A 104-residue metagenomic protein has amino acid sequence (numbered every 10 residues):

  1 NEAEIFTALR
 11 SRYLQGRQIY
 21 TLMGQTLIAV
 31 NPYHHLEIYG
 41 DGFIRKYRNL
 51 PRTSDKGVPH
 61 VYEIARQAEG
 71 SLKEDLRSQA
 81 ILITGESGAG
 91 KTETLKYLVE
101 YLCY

Functional and structural regions predicted by a protein language model:
N1-T84, A89-Y104: N-terminal entry segment of cytoskeletal motor ATPase domains
